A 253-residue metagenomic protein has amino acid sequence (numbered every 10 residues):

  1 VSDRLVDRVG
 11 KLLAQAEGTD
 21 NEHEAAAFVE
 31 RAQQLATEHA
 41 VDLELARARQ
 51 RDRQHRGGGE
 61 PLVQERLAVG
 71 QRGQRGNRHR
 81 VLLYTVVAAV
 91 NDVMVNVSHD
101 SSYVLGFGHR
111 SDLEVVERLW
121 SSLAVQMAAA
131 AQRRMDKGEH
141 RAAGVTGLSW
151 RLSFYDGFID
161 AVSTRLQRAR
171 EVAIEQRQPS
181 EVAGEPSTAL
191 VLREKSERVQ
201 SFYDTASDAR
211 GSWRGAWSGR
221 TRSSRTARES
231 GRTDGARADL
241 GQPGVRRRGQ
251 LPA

Functional and structural regions predicted by a protein language model:
V1-L67: Long alpha-helical, hydrophobic tracts
T37-A253: Long, charge-patterned amphipathic interaction tracts in eukaryotic proteins
